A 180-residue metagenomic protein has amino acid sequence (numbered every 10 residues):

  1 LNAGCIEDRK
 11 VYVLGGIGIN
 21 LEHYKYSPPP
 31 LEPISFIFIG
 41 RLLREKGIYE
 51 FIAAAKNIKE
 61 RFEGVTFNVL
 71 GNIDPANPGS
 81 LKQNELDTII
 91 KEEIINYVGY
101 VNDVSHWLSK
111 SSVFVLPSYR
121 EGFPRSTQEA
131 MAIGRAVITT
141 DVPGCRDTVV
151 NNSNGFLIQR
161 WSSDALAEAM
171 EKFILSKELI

Functional and structural regions predicted by a protein language model:
L1-K25: Donor nucleotide-sugar binding/catalytic pocket of nucleotide-sugar-dependent glycosyltransferases
N2, T66-I94, V98: Short, structured helix-loop element that forms part of the nucleotide-activated donor/catalytic region
P28-K46, I52-A55, N68: Conserved donor-binding/catalytic core segment of Leloir-type glycosyltransferases
Y100, Y119: Aromatic "clamp/platform" in nucleotide-sugar-dependent glycosyltransferases that forms part of the donor/acceptor
V104, P124-T127, C145: Short glycine/serine-rich donor-binding loops of glycosyltransferases
S105, S112, G134: A short alpha->beta transition loop at the rim of the catalytic pocket in nucleotide-sugar-dependent
A136-T139, V149: Short hydrophobic beta-strand element within catalytic cores of glycosyltransferases and related nucleotide-activated
N151-N152, F156-S163, K172-E178: Conserved acidic donor-binding segment of nucleotide-sugar-dependent glycosyltransferases
